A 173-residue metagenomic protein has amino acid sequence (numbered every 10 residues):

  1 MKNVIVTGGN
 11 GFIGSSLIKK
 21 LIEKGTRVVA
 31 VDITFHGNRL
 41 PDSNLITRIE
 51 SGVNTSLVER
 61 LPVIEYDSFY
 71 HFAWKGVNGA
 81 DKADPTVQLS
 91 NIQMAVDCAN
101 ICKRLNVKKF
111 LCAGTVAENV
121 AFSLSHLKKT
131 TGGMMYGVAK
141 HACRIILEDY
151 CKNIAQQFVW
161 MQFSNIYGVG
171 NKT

Functional and structural regions predicted by a protein language model:
V4-K24: N-terminal Rossmann NAD(P)H-binding glycine-rich loop of SDR-like oxidoreductase domains
T7, V31, F69-K75, F110-V116 (+1 more regions): SDR active-site strand-loop-helix element
T26-F35: Conserved glycine-rich Rossmann-like NAD(P)H-binding loop of the short-chain dehydrogenase/reductase
L40-P41, G79-T86, A121-S125, K172: Conserved catalytic-core motifs of eukaryotic protein kinase domains, centered on the activation segment
G52-S90: NAD(P)H-binding glycine-rich loop region in Rossmannoid oxidoreductase-like domains and their noncatalytic homologs
F69, V96-M135: Conserved Rossmann-fold NAD(P)-dependent oxidoreductase catalytic core, especially the SDR/UDP-sugar
N119-V120, M134-M135, V159-T173: Flexible, glycine-rich beta-alpha linker
G133-V159: Active-site Tyr-X1-5-Lys
